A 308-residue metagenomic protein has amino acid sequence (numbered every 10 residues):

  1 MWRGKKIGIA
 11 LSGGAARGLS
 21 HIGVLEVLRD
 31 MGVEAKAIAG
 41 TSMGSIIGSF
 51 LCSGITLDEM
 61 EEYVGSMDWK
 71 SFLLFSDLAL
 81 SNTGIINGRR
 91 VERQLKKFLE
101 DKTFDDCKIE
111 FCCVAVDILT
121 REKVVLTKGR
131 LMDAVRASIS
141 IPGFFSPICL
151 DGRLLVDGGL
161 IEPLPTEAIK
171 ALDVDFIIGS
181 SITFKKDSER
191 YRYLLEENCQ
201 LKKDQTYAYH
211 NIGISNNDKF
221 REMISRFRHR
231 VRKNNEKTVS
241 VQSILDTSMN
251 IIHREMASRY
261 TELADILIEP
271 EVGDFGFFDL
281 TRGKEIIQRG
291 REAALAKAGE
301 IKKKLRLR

Functional and structural regions predicted by a protein language model:
M1-T41, S49-R308: Patatin-like phospholipase
